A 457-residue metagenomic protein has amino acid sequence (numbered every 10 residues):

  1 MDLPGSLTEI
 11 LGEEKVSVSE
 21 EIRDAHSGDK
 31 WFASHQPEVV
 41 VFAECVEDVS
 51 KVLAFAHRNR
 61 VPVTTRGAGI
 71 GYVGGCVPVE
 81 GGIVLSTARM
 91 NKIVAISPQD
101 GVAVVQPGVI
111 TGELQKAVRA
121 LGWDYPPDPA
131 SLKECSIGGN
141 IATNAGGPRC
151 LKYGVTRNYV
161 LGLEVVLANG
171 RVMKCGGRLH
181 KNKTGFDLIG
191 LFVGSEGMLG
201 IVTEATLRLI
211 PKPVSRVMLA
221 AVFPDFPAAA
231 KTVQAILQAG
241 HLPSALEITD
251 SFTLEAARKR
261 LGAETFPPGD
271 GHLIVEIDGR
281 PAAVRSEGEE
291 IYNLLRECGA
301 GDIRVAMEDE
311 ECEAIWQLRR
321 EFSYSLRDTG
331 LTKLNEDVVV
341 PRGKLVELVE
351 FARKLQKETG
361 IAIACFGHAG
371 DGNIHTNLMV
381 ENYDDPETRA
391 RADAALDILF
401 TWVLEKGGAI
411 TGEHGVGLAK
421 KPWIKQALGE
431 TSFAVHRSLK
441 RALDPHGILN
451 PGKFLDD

Functional and structural regions predicted by a protein language model:
M1-A54, I70-G101, A130, T253-G262 (+2 more regions): N-terminal flexible segment immediately upstream of the FAD-binding catalytic core in FAD-dependent oxidoreductases
M1-K30, R58-V61, L294-C312, E405-I410 (+1 more regions): N-terminal accessory segments
V18-E21, H26, L207, P211 (+3 more regions): C-terminal substrate-recognition/cap domain of FAD-linked oxidoreductases
A56, G197, D444: Conserved, mostly hydrophobic/aromatic
N91, P98-G101, D384-D385, A419-K425: Short beta-alpha connecting loops at secondary-structure transitions that line or flank enzyme active sites
K92-I96, G101-T249, L449: FAD-binding subdomain of flavoenzyme oxidoreductases
R171, K421-D457: Activity-critical C-terminal alpha-helical subdomain
